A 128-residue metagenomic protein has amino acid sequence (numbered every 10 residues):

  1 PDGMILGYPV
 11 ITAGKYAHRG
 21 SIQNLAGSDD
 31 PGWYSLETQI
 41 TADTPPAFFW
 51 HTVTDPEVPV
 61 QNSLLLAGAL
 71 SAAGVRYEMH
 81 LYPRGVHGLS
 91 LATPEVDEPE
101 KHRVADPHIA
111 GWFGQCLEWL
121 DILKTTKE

Functional and structural regions predicted by a protein language model:
P1-E128: Alpha/beta-hydrolase superfamily serine-hydrolase fold, recognizing
